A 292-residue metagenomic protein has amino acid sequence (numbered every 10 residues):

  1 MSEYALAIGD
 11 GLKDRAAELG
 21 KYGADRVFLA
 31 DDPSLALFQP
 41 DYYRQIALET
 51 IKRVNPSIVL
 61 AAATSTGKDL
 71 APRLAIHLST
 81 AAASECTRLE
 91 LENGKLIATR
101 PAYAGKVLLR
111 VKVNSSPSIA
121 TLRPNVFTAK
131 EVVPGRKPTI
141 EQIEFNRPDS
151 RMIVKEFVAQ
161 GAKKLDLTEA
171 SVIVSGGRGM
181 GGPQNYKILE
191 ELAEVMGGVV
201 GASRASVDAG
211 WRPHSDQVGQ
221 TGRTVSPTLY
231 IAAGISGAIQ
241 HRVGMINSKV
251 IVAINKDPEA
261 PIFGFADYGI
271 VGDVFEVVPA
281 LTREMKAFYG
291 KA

Functional and structural regions predicted by a protein language model:
M1-A292: N-terminal glycine-rich FAD/FM-binding segment characteristic of electron-transfer flavoproteins
